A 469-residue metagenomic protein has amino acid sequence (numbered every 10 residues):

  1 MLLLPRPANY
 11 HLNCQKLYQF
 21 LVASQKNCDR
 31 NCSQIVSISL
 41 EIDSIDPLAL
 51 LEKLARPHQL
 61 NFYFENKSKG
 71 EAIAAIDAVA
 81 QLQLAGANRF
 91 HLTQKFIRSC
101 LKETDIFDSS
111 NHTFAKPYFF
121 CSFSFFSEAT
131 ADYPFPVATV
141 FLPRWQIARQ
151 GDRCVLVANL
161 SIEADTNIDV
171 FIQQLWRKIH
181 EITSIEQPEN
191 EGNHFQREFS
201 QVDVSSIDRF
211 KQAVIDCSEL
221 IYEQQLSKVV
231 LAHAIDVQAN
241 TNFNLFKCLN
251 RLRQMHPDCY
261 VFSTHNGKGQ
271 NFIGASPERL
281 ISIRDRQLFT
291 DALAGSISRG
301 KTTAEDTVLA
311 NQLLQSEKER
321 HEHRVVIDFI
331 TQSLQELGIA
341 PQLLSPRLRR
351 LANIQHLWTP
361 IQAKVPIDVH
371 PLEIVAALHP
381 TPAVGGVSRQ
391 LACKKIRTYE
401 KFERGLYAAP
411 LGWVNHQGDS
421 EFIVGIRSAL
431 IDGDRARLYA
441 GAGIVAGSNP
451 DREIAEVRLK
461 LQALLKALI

Functional and structural regions predicted by a protein language model:
M1-A87: An N-terminal JmjN-like helical accessory module and its immediate linker preceding a catalytic domain
M1-H11, Q15, G151-T183, A275 (+3 more regions): Cytosolic ligand/metal-binding cores
L2, P7, R98-K228, A234 (+1 more regions): Non-catalytic accessory segments adjacent to catalytic cores
P7, L40, S200-I207, Q238-N242 (+8 more regions): Hydrophobic alpha-helical scaffolding
F119-C121, V229, Y260-H265, G405-G412: A short glycine-rich, hydrophobically flanked beta-strand micro-motif that places a catalytic Asp/Glu for divalent metal
W145-A148, V261-S263, F272-I273, R279-L280 (+2 more regions): Short beta-strand scaffold segments in enzyme catalytic cores
E189-R279, R324-V326, L337, A352 (+1 more regions): Active-site pocket-lining segments that scaffold enzyme catalytic pockets across diverse folds
P360-I469: Conserved hydrophobic core element of enzyme catalytic domains
